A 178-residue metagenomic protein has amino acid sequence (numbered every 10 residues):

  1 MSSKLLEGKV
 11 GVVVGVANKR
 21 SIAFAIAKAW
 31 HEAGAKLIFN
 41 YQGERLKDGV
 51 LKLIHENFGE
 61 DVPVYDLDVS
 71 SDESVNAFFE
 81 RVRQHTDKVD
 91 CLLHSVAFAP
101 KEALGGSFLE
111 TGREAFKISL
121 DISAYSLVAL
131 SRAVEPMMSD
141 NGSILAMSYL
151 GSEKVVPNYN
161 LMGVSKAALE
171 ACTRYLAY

Functional and structural regions predicted by a protein language model:
S2-I118: Short-chain dehydrogenase/reductase
G15-F24, A97-P136, D140-Y178: Catalytic loop of short-chain dehydrogenase/reductase
